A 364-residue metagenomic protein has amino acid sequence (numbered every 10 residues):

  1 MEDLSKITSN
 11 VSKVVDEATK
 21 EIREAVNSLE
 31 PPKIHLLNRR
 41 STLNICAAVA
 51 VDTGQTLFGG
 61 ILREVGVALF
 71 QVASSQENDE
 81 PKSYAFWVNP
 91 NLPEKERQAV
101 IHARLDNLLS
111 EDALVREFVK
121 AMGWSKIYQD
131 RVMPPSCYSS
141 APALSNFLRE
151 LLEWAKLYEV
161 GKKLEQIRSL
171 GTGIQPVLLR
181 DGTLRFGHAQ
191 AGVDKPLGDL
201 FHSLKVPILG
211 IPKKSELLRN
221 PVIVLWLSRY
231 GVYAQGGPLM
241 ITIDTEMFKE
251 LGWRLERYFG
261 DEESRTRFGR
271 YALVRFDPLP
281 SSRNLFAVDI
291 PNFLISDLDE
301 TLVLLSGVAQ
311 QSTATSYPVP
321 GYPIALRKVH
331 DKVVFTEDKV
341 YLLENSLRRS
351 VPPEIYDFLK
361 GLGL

Functional and structural regions predicted by a protein language model:
M1-C46, T53, F58, A85 (+1 more regions): Long, contiguous domain-sized segments
R40-P81: An N-terminal structural lobe/cap that precedes and organizes the functional/catalytic core across diverse proteins
L69-V100: A generic, well-ordered mixed alpha/beta core segment in the N-terminal half of proteins
